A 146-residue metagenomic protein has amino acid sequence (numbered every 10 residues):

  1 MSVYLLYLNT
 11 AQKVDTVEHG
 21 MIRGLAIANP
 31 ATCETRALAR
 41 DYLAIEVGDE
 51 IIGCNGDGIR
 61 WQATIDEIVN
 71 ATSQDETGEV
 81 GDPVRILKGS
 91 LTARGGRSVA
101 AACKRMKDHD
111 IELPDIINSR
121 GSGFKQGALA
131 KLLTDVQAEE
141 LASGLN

Functional and structural regions predicted by a protein language model:
M1-K13, I27-E34, S73-N146: Contiguous surface segments at macromolecular interaction interfaces
G24-A44: Mixed-charge, Lys/Arg-rich low-complexity intrinsically disordered regions
D41-C54: Short coil-to-beta transition motif at edge beta-strands of beta-rich domains
G48-E50, Q62, P83: Beta-strand-rich binding-surface signature of beta-sandwich/beta-barrel folds used to engage anionic ligands
D49, T72-S73: Conserved, well-structured beta-alpha core segment at the onset of a catalytic domain
R60-N70: Short beta-strand-centered aromatic/proline hotspots
